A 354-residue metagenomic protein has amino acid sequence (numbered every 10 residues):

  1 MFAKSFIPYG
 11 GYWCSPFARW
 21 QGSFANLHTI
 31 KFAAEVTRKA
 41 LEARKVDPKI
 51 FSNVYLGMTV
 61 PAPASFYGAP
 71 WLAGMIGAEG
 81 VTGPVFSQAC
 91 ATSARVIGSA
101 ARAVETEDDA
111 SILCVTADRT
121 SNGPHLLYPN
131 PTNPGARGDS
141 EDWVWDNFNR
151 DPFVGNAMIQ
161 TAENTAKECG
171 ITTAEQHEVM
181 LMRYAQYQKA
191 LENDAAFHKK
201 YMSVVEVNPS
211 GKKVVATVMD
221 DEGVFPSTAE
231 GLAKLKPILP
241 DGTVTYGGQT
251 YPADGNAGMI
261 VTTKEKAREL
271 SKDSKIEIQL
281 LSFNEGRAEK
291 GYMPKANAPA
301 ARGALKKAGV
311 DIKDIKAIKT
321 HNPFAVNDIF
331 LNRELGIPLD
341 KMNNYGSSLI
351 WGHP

Functional and structural regions predicted by a protein language model:
F2-V85, C90-A91, T161-A174, A190 (+4 more regions): Conserved active-site "lid/cap" helical segment
A3-Y12, R150-N156, D273-Q279: Short coil-to-beta-strand
W13-S15, N26, A34-E35, A43 (+2 more regions): N-terminal extracellular/periplasmic Venus flytrap/periplasmic-binding protein-like
R19, S65-F66, S93-S99, T120-H125 (+1 more regions): Short glycine/serine/threonine-rich phosphate/pyrophosphate-binding segments that cradle anionic phosphate groups
I30, C90, D151-G155, I159 (+2 more regions): Short-chain dehydrogenase/reductase
V60-P61, S65, W71-G74, E79 (+2 more regions): Claisen-condensing/thiolase-fold acyl-transfer catalytic domains that form or cleave C-C bonds in fatty acid
S111-N164: Flexible glycine-/small-residue-enriched beta->alpha junction loops that bind anionic phosphate/pyrophosphate groups
